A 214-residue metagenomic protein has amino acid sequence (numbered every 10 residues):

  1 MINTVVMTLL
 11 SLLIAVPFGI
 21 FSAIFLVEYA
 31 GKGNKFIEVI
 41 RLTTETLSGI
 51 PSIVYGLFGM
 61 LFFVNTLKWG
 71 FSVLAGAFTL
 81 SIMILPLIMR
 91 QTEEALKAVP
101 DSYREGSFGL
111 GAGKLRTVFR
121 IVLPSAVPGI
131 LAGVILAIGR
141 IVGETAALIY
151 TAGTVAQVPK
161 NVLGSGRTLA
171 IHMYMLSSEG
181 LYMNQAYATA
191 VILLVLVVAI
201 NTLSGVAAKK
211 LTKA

Functional and structural regions predicted by a protein language model:
M1-S11, G33, M175-N184: Periplasmic/extracellular loop-to-transmembrane helix junction in inner-membrane transport proteins
I2, V6-I14, F18, S22 (+4 more regions): Hydrophobic alpha-helical transmembrane segments of multipass integral membrane proteins, especially permease/channel
L10-T44, L57, G205-K210: Transmembrane-helix boundary motif in ABC transporter permease subunits
L12, Q91, K114-Y150: Transmembrane alpha-helices
E45-L80: Generic hydrophobic transmembrane alpha-helix motif, especially the helices
P51, L110-G111, P124: Glycine/proline-centered hinge or cleavage motifs at structural transition points of membrane proteins
E93-K97, F108, I135, S178-A214: C-terminal transmembrane helix and the adjacent membrane-cytosol boundary/short C-terminal tail of inner/organellar
L148-L194: Interhelical loop and adjacent transmembrane-helix boundary motif in polytopic membrane transport permeases
